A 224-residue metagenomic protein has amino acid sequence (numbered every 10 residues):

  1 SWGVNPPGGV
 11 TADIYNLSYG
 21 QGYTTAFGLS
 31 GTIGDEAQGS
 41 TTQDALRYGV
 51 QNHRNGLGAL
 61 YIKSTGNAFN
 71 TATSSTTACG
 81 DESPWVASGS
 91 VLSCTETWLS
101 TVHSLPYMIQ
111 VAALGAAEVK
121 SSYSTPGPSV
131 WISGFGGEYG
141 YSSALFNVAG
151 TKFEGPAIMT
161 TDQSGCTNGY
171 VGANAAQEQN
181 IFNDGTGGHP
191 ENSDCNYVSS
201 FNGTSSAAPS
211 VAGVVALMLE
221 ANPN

Functional and structural regions predicted by a protein language model:
S1-L105, A117, E191-S210, A221: Substrate-binding/access-modulating region of protease and related hydrolase catalytic domains
V91-A216: Extracellular S/T/G-rich loop segment that most often corresponds to the catalytic His/Ser-adjacent loop
M218-N224: Phosphate-handling active-site elements
